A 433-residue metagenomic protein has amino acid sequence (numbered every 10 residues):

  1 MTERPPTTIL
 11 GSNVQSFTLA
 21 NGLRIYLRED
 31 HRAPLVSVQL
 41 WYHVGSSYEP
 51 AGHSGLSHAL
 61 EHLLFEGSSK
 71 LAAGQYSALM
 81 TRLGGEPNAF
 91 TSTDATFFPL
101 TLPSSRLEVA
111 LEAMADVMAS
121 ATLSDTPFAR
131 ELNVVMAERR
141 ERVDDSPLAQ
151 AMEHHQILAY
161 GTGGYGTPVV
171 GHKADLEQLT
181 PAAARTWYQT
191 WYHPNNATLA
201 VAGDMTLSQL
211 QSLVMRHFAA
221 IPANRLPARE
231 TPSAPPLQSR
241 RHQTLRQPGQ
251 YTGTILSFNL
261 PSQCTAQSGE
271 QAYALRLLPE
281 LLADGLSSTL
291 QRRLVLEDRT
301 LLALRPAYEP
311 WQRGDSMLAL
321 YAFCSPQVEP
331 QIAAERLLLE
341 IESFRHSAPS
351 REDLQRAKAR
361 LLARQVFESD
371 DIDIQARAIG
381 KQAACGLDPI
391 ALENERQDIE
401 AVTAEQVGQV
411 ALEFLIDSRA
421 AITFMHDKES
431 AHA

Functional and structural regions predicted by a protein language model:
M1-I9, Q15, G161, Y165 (+4 more regions): An aromatic/glycine/proline-enriched structural segment found at the starts of mature extracellular/organellar domains
T2-E3, Y42, S68-S69, Y76-W187 (+4 more regions): Acidic/histidine-enriched segments that form metal/cofactor-coordinating and catalytic pocket/exosite environments
T2-L35: N- or domain-start disorder-to-order transition segments that initiate the globular core
T2-T7, V14, T198-V201, C324 (+2 more regions): C-terminal regions of mature proteins
G22, L40, H58, M80 (+14 more regions): Buried hydrophobic packing residues in well-ordered domains
S37-T101, T167-V169, D284-T300, Q312: M16/MPP (pitrilysin/insulinase) zinc-metallopeptidase core fold and M16-derived inactive scaffolds
I255-N259, L282-C324: A structural supersecondary motif
L318-S350: Extended amphipathic alpha-helical segments enriched in small hydrophobics
